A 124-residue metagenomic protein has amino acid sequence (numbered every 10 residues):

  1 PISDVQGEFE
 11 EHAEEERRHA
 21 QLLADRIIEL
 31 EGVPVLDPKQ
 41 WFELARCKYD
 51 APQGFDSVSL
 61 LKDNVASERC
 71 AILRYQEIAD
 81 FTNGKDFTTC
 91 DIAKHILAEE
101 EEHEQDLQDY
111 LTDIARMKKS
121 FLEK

Functional and structural regions predicted by a protein language model:
P1-K124: Iron-associated oxidoreductase/ferritin-like identity signal
